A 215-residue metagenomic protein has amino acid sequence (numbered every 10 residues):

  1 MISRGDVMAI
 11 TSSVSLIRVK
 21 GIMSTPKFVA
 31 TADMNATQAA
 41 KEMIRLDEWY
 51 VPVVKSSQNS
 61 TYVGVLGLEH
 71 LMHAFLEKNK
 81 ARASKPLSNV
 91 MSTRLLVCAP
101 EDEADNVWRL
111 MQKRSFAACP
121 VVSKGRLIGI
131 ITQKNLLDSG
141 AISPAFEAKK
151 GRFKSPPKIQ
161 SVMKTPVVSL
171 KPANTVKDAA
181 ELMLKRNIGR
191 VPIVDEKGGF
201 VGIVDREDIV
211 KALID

Functional and structural regions predicted by a protein language model:
M1-G5, M43, V51-E69, M111 (+3 more regions): A glycine-centered beta-loop-beta connector
S3-P26, V65-L96, E103, W108-Q112 (+4 more regions): Tandem CBS (Bateman) regulatory domains
V29-E48, V54-K55, V97-S115, V121-S123 (+3 more regions): The conserved cystathionine-beta-synthase
